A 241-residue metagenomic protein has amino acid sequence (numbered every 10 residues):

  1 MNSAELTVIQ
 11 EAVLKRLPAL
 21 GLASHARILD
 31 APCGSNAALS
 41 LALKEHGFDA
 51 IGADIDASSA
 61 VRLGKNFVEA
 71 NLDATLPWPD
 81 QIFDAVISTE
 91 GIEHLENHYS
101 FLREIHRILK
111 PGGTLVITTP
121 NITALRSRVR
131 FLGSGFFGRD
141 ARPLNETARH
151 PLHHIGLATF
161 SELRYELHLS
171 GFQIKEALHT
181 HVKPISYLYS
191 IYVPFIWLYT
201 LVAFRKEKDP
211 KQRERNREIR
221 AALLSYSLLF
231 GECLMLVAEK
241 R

Functional and structural regions predicted by a protein language model:
M1-P79, A85-T89, Y99-L102, G156-F160 (+5 more regions): Conserved N-terminal segment of class I S-adenosyl-L-methionine
A4-L6, E96-E104, I108, T114-E239: S-adenosyl-L-methionine-dependent methyltransferase catalytic module, highlighting the catalytic core
D84, G112-G113: Conserved phosphate-binding and hydrolysis motifs of nucleotide-dependent enzymes
E90-H94: Short catalytic micro-motifs in class I SAM-dependent methyltransferases
